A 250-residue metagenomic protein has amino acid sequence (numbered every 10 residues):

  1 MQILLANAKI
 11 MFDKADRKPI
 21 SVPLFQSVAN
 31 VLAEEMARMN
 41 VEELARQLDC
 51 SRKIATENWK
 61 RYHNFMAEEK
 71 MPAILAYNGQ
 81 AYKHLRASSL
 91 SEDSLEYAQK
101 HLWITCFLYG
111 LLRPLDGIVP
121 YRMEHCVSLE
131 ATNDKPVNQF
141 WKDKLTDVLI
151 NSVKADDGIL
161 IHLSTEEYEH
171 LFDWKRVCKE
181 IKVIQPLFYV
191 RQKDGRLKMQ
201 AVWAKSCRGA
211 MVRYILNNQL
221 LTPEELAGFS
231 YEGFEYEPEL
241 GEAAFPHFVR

Functional and structural regions predicted by a protein language model:
Q2-A6, I159-H162: Short hydrophobic beta-strand segments
L4-E92: Active-site helix-to-loop segments that bind/position phosphate- or nucleotide-bearing substrates and donors across
A87-E242, H247-R250: Internal, well-folded beta-alpha domain core
